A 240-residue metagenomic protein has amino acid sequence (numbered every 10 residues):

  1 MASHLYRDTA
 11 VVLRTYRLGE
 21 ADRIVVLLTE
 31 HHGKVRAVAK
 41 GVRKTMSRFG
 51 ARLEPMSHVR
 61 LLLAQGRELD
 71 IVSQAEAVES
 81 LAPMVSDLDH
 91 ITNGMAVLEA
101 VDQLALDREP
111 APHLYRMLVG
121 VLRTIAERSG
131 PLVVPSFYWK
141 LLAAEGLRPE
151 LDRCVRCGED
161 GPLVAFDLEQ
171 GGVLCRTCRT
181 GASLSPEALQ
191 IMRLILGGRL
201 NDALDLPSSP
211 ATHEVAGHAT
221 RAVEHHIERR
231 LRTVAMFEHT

Functional and structural regions predicted by a protein language model:
M1-T240: Non-catalytic alpha-helical scaffolds and adjoining flexible linkers that form interface surfaces for assembly
